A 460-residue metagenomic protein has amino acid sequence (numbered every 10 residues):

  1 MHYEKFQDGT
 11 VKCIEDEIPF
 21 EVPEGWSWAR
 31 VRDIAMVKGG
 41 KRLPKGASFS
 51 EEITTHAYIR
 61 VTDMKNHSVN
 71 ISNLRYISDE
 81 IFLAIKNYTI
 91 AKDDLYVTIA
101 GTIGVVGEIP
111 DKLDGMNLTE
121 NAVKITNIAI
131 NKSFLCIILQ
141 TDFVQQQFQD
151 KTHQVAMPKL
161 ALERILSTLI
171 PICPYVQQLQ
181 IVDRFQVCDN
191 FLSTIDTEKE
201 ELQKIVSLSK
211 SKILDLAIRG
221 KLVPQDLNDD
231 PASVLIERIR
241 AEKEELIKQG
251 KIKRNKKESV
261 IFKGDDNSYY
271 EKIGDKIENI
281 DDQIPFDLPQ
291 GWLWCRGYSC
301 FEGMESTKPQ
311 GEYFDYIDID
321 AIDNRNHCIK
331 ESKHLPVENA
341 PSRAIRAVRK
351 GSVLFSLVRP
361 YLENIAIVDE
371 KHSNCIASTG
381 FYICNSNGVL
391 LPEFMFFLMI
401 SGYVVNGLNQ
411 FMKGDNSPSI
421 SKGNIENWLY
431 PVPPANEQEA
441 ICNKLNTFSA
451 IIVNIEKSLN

Functional and structural regions predicted by a protein language model:
M1-T10, L202, S209-K276: Extended, domain-scale alpha-helical bundle/helix-rich regions
K12-R42, S167, P171, L179 (+10 more regions): Non-catalytic DNA-recognition/assembly elements of restriction-modification systems
C13, S27-H67, I81-I85, K248-K256 (+4 more regions): Low-complexity, Lys/Gly-biased intrinsically disordered segments
F20, A84, Q154, F286 (+2 more regions): Short, solvent-exposed loop/turn positions at domain surfaces that link secondary-structure elements or cap domain
E24-W28, T89, I99, I128 (+12 more regions): Active-site-proximal structural scaffolding
S48, T141-I170, L398-Y430: Specificity-determining recognition surfaces
R60-V61, D79-Q140, R343-I400, M412-G414 (+1 more regions): A short beta-sheet element
Q180-D183, A440, K444: Sensory-domain boundary/capping and coupling elements
